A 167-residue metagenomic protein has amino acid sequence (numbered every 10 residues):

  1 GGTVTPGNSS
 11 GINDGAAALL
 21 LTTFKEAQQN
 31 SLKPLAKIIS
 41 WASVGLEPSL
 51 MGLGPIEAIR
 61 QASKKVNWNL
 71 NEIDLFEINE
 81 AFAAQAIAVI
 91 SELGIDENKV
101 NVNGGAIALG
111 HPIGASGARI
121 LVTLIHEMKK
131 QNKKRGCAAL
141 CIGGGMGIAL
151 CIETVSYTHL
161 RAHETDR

Functional and structural regions predicted by a protein language model:
G1-S156: Claisen-condensing/thiolase-fold acyl-transfer catalytic domains that form or cleave C-C bonds in fatty acid
T158-T165: Conserved small/polar residues in nucleotide/adenosyl-binding loops
